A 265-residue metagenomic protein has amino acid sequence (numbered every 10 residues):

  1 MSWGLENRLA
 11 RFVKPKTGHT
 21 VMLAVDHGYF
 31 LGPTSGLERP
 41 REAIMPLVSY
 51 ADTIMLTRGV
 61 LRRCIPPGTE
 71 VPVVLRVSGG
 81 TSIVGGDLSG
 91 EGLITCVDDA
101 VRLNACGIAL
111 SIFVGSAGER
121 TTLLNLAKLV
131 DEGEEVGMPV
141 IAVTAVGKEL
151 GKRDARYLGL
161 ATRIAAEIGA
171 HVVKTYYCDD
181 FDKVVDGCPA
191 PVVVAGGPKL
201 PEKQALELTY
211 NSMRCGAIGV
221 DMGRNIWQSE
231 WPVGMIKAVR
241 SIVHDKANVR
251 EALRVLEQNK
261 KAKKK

Functional and structural regions predicted by a protein language model:
M1-P15: N-terminal basic/disordered segments at the start of proteins
E6, A10, M45, L253-E257: Generic detector of well-ordered alpha-helical segments enriched in charged/polar residues, highlighting helical
P15-I83, D87-V194, K199-M222, S241 (+1 more regions): Alpha/beta enzyme core
M213, Q228-K264: C-terminal helical cap(s) of enzyme catalytic domains, especially alpha/beta-barrels
N225: Active-site metal-binding loops of divalent metal-dependent hydrolases
